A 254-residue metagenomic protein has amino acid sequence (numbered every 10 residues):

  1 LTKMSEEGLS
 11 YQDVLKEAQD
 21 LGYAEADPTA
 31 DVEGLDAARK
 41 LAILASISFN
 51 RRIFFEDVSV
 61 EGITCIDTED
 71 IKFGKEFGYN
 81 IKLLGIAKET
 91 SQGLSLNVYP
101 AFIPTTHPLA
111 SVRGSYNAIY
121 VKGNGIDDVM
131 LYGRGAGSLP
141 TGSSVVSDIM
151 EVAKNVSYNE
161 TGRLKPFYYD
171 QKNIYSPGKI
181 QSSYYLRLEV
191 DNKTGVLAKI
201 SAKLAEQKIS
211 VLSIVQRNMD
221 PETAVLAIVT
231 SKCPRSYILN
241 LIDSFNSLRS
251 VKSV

Functional and structural regions predicted by a protein language model:
L1-S5, S143: Short acidic, glycine/serine/threonine-rich loops at helix termini
T2, T29, V58-S59, G133 (+2 more regions): Conserved short-loop catalytic and cofactor-binding motifs
M4-S5, Q12-S111, Y116-A118, G137: Substrate-binding/catalytic subdomain of NAD(P)-dependent oxidoreductase enzymes
E6, G62-I63, N192, C233: Residues that cap or flank secondary-structure elements
L9, D36, C65, T194-V196 (+1 more regions): Residue-level recognition of alpha-helix initiation/capping sites
E17, G22-D27, I86-K88, L94-D191: Catalytic, metal-anchored helix/loop core of enzyme active sites in primary metabolism
D36, E69, P140, S144-S147 (+1 more regions): Generic recognition of stable, solvent-exposed alpha-helical segments in well-folded globular domains
S144, I149-V254: A conserved regulatory-domain signal marking ACT and ACT-like small-molecule sensing domains and adjacent regulatory
